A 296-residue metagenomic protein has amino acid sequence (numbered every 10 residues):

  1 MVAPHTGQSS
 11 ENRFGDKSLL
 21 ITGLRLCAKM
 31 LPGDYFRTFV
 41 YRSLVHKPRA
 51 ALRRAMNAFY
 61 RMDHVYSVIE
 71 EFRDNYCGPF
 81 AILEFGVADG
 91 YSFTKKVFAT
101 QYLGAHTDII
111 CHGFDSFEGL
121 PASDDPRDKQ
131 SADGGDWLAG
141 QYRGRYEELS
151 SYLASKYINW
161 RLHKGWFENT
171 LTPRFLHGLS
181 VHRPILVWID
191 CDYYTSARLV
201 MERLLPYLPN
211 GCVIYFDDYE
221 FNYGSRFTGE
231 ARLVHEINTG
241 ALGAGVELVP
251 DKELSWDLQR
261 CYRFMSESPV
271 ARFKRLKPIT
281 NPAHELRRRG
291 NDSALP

Functional and structural regions predicted by a protein language model:
M1, D34-F39: Short, compositionally biased low-complexity segments
V2-A28: N-terminal auxiliary segments of SAM/dcSAM-dependent transferases
G7, R37-M56, Y66, E70 (+1 more regions): S-adenosylmethionine/decaboxylated-SAM
C27-P32, V40-S43: Domain-start "cap" segments at the beginnings of catalytic or binding domains
R61-V65: N-terminal pre-P-loop "Q-motif" helix
